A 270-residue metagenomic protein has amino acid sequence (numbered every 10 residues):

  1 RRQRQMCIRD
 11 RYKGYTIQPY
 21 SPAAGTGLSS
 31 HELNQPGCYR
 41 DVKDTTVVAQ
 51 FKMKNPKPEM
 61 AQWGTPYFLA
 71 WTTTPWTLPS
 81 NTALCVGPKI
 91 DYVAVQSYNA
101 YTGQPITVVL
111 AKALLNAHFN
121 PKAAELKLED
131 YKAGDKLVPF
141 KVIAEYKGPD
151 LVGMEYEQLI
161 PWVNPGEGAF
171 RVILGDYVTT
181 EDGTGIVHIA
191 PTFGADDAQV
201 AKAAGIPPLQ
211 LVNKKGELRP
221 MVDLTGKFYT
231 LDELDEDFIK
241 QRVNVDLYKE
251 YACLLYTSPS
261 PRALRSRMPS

Functional and structural regions predicted by a protein language model:
R1, A23, A61-L69, P75-S258 (+1 more regions): Non-cofactor substrate-recognition interfaces
Q3-D10, Y256-A263: Conserved small/polar residues in nucleotide/adenosyl-binding loops
M6-C7, V48, Y156, V172: Generic preference for hydrophobic
D10-T16: Short secondary-structure capping/junction motifs at helix and strand boundaries
T16-Q18, A201: Beta-strand segments within the central parallel beta-sheet cores of soluble alpha/beta enzyme folds
P19-L69, W76-L78: Active-site cores that bind ATP or allylic diphosphates and position pyrophosphate for catalysis
